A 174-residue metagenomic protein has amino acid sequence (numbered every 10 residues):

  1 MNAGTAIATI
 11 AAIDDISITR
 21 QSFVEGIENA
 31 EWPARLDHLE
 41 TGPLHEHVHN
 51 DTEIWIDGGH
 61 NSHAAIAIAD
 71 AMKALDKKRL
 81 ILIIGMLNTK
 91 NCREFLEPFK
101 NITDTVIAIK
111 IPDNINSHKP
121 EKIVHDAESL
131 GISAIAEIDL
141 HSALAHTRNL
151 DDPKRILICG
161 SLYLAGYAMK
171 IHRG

Functional and structural regions predicted by a protein language model:
M1-T105: Nucleotide phosphate-binding/pyrophosphate-handling subdomain across enzymes that bind or process nucleotide phosphates
I7-I10, A69, P120, V124 (+1 more regions): A generic structural signal for short, well-ordered alpha-helical segments in conserved domains
L44, N88-K90, N114, S142 (+1 more regions): Surface-exposed, flexible loop/turn segments at secondary-structure boundaries
N50-I56, S62, L96-R155: C-terminal helical cap/extension that packs against the catalytic core of soluble nucleotide-cofactor enzymes
S161: Active-site-proximal loop/hinge segments that shape catalytic or ion-binding/gating pockets
G166-G174: Active-site-adjacent alpha-helix immediately C-terminal to a catalytic or transition-state-stabilizing loop
